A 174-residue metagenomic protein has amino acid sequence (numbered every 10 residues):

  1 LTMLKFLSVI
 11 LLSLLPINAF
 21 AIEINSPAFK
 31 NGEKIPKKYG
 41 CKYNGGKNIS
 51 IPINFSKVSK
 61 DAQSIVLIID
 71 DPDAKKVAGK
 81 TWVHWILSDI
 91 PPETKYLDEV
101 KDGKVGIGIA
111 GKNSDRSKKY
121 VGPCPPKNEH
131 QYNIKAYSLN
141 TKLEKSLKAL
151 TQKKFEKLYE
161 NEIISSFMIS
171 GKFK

Functional and structural regions predicted by a protein language model:
L1-T2: Short, Lys/Arg-enriched N-terminal segments with co-localized hydrophobic residues within the first ~10-30 amino acids
F6-I17: Sec-dependent N-terminal signal peptides
F20-K174: N-terminus-centered regions that define maturation/targeting leaders and the start of the first functional domain
